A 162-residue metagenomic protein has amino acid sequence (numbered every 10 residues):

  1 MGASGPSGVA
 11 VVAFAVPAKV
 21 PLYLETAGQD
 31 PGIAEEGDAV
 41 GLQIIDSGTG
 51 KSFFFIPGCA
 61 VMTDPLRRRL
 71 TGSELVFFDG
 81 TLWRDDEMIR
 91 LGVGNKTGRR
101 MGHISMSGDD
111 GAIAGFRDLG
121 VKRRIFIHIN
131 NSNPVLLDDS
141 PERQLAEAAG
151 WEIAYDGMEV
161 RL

Functional and structural regions predicted by a protein language model:
M1-R69, D156-L162: Core dinuclear metal-dependent hydrolase active-site scaffold
G37-A39, G48-S52, A60-M158: Cap/insert and terminal regions of metallo-dependent hydrolase folds
